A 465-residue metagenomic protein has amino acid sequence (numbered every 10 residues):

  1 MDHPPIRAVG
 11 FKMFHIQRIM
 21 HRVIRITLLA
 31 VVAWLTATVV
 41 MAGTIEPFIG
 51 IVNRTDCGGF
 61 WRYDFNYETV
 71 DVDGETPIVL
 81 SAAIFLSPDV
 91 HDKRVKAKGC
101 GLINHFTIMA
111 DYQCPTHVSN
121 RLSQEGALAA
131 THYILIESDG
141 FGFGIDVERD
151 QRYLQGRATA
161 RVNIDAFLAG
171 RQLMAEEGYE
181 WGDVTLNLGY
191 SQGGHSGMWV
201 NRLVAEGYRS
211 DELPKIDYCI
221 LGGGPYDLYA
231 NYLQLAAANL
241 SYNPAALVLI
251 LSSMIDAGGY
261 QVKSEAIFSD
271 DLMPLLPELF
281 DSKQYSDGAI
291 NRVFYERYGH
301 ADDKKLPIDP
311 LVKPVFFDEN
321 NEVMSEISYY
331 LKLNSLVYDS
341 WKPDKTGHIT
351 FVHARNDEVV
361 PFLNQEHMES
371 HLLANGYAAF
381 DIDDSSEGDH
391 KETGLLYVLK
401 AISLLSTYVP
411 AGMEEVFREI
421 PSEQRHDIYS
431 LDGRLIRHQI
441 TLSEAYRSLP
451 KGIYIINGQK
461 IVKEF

Functional and structural regions predicted by a protein language model:
M1-R7, G412-F465: C-terminal outer-membrane/trafficking sorting elements
A42-H91: Catalytic-loop region of hydrolases
P88-A127: Short, surface-exposed "cap/lid" segments of acyl-processing enzymes
Y153-A175: Alpha/beta-hydrolase active-site loop
A169-S241: Primarily recognizes the serine-hydrolase "nucleophile elbow" in alpha/beta-hydrolase and SGNH/GDSL folds
G222-W341: Accessory cap/linker subdomain of secreted extracellular hydrolases
L233, V359, E366-H367, H371-P410: C-terminal catalytic histidine-bearing segment of alpha/beta-hydrolase fold enzymes
T350-H353, D357: Short beta-strand/loop motif that positions the catalytic acidic residue of the alpha/beta-hydrolase fold
